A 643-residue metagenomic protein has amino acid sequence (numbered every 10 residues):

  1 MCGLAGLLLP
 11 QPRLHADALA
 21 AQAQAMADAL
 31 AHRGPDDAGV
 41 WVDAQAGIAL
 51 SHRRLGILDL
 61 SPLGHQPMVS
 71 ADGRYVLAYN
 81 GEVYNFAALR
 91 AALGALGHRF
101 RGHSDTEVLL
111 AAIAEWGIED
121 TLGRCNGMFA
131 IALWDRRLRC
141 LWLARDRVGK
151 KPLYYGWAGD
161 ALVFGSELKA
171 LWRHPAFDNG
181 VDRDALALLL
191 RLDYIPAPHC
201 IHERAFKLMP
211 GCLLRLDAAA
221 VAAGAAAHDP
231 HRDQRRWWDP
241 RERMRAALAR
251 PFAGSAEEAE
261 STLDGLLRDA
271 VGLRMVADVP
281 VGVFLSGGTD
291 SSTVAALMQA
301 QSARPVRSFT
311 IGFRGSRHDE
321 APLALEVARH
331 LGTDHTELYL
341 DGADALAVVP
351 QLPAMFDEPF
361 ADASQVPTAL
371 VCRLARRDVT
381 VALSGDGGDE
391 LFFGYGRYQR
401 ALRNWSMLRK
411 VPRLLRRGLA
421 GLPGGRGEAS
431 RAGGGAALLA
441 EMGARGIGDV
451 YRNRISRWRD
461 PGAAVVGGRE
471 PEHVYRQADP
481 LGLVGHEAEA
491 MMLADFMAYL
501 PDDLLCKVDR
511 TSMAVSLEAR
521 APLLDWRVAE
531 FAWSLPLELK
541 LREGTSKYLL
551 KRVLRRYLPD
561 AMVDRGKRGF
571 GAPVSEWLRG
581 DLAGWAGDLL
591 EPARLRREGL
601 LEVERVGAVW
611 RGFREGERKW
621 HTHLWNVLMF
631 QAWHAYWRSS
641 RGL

Functional and structural regions predicted by a protein language model:
M1-F356, T368, C372, R555-R556 (+5 more regions): Cysteine-centered catalytic environments shared across enzyme families
M1-L4, Q24-D28, A95, R173-H174 (+7 more regions): Adenosyl-5′-phosphate
V40, P152-Y155, T293-A296, L391 (+6 more regions): Generic hydrophobic alpha-helical membrane-span motif
A78-Y79, A185, T262, A361-V366 (+4 more regions): A conserved catalytic-core signature of glycosyltransferases
V83-F86, T106-V108, R147, S291 (+7 more regions): Generic detector of well-ordered alpha-helical packing
M128, A132, A361-C372, V411-R417 (+1 more regions): Short, basic, helix/turn surface patches
R147, L370-R426, Y499, L504 (+1 more regions): Active-site adenylate/phosphate-handling loop in enzymes that bind or generate adenylated species
P350-A354, R376, Y398-R400, W577-R579: Short low-complexity, flexible loop/linker segments enriched in glycine and/or proline with clustered acidic
